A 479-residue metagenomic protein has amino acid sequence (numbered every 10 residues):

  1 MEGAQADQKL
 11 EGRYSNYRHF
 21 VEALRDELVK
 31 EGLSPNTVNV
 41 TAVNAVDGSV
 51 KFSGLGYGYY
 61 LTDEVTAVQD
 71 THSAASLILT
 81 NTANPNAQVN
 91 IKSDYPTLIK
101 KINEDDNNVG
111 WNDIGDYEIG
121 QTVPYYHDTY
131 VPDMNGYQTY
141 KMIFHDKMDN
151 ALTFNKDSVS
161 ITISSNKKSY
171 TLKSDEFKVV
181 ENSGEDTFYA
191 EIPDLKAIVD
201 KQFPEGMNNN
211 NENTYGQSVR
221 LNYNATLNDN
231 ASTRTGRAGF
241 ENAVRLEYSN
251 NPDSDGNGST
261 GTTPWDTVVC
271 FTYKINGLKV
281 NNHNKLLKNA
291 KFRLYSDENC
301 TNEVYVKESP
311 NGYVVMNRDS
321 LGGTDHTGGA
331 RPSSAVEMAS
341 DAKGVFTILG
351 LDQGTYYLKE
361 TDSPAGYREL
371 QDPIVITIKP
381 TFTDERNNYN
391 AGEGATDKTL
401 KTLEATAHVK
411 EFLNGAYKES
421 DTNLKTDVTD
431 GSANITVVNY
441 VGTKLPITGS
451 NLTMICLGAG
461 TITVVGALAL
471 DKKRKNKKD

Functional and structural regions predicted by a protein language model:
M1-D479: Solvent-exposed loop/turn and edge beta-strand elements of beta-rich ligand-binding domains
